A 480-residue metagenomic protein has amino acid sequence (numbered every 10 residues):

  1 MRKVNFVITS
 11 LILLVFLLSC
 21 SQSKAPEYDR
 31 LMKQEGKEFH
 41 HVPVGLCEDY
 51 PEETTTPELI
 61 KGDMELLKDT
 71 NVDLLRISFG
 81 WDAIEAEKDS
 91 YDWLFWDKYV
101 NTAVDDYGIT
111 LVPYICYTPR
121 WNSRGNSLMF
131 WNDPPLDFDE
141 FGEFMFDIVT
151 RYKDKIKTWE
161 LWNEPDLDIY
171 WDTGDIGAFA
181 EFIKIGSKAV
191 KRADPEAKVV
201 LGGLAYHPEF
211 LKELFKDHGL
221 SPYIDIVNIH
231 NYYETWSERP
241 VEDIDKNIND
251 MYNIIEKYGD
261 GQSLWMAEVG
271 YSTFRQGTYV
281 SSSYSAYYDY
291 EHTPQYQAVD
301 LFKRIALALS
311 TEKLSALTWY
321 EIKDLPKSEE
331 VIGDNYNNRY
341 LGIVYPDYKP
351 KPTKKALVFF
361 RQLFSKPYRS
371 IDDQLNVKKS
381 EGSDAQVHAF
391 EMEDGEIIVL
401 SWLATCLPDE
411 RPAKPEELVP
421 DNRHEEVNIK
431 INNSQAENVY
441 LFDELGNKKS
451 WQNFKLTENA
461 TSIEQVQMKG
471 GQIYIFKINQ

Functional and structural regions predicted by a protein language model:
L18-S19: C-terminal motif of bacterial Sec signal peptides marking the signal peptidase cleavage site
Q22-L74, T102, Y107-T110, K191: N-terminal carbohydrate-binding accessory modules
E53-L67, E140-I148, E209-D217, A298-I305: Short, acidic/polar
T70-P222, H230-E234: Substrate-binding cleft and catalytic face of glycoside hydrolase catalytic domains, especially the flexible beta-alpha
I176-R304, A308-E312: Noncatalytic carbohydrate-binding groove/subsite architecture in carbohydrate-active enzymes
Y271-F360, D372-S380: Aromatic/acidic polysaccharide-binding cleft in carbohydrate-active enzymes
N376-Q435, Q472: Carbohydrate-binding surface patches
Q452-Q480: C-terminal beta-strand-rich structural cap/linker in extracellular carbohydrate-active enzymes
